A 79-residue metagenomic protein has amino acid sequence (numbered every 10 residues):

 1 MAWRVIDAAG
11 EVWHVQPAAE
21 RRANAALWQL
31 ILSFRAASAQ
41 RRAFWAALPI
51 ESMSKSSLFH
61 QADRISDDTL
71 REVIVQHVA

Functional and structural regions predicted by a protein language model:
M1, A26-W28, I74: Alpha-helix boundary/interfacial micro-motifs
M1-A19: Negatively charged, low-complexity tracts enriched in Asp/Glu with abundant Ser/Thr
P17, R22-I50: A short, structured beta-strand/loop element
Q40-A79: Acidic, low-complexity intrinsically disordered segments
